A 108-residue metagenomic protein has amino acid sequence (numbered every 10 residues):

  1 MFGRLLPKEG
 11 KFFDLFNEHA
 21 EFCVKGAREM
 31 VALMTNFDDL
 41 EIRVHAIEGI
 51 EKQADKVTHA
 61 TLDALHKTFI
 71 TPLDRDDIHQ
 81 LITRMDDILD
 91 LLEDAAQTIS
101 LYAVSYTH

Functional and structural regions predicted by a protein language model:
M1-Q53, T61: Leu/Val/Ala/Ile-rich N-terminal alpha-helices, chiefly Sec-type signal peptides and the beginnings
A27-D38, T61, L65-P72, A95-A103: Secondary-structure edge/capping motif, primarily at the C-terminal ends of alpha-helices and the immediately following
R43-I50, A60-I88: Hydrophobic/aromatic-rich structural module bridging two neighboring secondary-structure elements via a short loop
M85-T98: Long, charged low-complexity segments
T107-H108: Conserved small/polar residues in nucleotide/adenosyl-binding loops
